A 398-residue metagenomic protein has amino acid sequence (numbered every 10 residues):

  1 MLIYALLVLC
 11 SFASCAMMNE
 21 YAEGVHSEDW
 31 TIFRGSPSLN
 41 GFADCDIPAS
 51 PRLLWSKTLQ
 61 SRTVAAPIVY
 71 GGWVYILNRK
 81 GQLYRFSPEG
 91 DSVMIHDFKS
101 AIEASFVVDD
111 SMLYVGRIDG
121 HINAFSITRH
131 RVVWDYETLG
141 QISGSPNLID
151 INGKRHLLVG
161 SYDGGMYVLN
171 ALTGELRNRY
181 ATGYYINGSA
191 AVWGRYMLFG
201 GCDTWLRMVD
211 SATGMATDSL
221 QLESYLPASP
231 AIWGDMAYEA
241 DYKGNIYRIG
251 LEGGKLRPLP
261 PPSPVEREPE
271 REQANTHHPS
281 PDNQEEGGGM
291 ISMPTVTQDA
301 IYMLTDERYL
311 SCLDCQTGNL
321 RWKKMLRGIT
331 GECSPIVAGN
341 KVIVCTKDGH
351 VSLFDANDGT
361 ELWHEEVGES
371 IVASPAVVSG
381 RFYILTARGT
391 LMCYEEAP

Functional and structural regions predicted by a protein language model:
L2-F12: Sec-dependent N-terminal signal peptides
E23-G35, Q60-Q82, H96-N123, Y136 (+7 more regions): Repeat-blade elements of multi-bladed beta-propeller folds
E23-L53: Blade/loop signatures of beta-propeller domains
L53-K57, D91-H96, R131-Y136, E175-Y180 (+5 more regions): A short beta-strand motif characteristic of beta-propeller blades
S87-D91, S126-H130, N170-G174, D210-G214 (+4 more regions): Short loop/turn segments that connect beta-strands within beta-propeller blades
V265-E272: Acidic/polar low-complexity surface segments
